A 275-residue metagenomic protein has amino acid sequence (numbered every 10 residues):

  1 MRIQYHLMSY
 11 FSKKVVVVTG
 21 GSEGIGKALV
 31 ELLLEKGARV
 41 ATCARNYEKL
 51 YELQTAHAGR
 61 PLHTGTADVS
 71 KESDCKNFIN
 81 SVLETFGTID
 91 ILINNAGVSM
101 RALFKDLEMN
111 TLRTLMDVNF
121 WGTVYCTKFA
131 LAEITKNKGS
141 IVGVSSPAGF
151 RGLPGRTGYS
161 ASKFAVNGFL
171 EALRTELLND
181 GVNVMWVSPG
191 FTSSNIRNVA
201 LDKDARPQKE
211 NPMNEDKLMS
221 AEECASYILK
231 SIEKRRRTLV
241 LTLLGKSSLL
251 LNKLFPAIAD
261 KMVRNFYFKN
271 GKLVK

Functional and structural regions predicted by a protein language model:
V15, G20-E23: Conserved glycine-rich cofactor-binding loop
K36-E52: Conserved glycine-rich Rossmann-like NAD(P)H-binding loop of the short-chain dehydrogenase/reductase
T66-N77, M109: The beta1-alpha1 cofactor-binding region of Rossmann-like NAD(H)/NADP(H)-dependent oxidoreductases
L103-F104, E108-R113: Substrate-binding pocket helix/loop in short-chain dehydrogenase/reductase
T127, S162: Active-site helix of classical SDR
S146: Residue(s) in the substrate-gating loop at a strand-loop-helix junction that position the organic substrate next
N179-L243: SDR active-site lid
